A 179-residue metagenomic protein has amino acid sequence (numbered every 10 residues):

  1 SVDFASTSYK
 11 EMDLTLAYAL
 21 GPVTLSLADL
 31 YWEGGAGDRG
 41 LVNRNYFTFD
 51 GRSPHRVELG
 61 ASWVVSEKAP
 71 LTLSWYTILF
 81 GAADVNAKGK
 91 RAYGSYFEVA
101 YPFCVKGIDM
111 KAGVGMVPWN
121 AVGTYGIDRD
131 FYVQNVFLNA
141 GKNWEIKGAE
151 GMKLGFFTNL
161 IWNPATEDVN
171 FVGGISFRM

Functional and structural regions predicted by a protein language model:
S1-A19, T24-F49, A121, R129: Surface-exposed loop and membrane-interface regions of Gram-negative outer-membrane beta-barrel proteins
S1-D3, L25-E33, R44, P70-G81 (+2 more regions): Transmembrane beta-strand segments that form the barrel wall of outer-membrane beta-barrel proteins
S6, A17-P22, S26, V64-L71 (+3 more regions): Short loop/turn motifs that connect adjacent beta-strands in outer-membrane beta-barrel proteins
S6-T7, G34-R39, A82-N86, A121-Y125 (+2 more regions): Outer-membrane beta-barrel proteins
S8-M12, A19, G51-V57, G89-F97 (+2 more regions): Residues that define the transmembrane beta-barrel architecture of outer-membrane proteins
Y31-K90: Hydrophobic, well-structured mid-protein blocks that either form specific transmembrane helices
F80-I127: A mid-sequence, solvent-exposed acidic-amphipathic segment
Y101-F103, L138-A140, E167-M179: Outer-membrane beta-barrel "beta-signal"
